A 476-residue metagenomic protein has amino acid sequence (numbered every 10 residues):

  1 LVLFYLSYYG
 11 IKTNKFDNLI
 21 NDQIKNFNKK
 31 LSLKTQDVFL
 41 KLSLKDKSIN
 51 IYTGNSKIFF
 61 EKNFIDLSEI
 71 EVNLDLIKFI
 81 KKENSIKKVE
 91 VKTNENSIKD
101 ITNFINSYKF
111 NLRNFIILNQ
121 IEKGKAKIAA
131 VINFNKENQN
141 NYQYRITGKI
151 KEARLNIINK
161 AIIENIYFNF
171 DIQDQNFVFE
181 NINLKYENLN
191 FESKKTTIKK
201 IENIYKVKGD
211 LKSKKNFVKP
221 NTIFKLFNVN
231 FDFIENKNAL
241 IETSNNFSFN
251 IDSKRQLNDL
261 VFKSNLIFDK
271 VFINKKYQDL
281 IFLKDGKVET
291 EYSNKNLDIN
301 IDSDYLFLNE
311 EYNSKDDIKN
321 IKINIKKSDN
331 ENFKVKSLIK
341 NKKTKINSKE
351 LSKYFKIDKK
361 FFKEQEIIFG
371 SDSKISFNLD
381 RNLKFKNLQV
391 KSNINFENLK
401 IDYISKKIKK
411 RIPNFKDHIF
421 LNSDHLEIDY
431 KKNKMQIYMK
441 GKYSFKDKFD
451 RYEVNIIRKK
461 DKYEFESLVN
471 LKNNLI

Functional and structural regions predicted by a protein language model:
V2-N103, F115-Q139, F191: Terminal hydrophobic membrane-targeting helix
I20, I24, L31, V89-N141 (+6 more regions): Extended amphipathic, helix-rich lipid-handling scaffolds
F27, K34-Q36, I162-E164, V178 (+2 more regions): Residues that act as N-cap/strand-start positions at coil-to-secondary-structure junctions
S56, A153, I182: Hydrophobic adenine-recognition pocket in adenosine-nucleotide-binding enzymes
I58-F64, N156-I158, D402, I476: Short, cysteine-centered beta-strand-loop-beta hairpins and adjacent loop/turn segments enriched in charged/polar
F179-K185, F191-T196: A generic structured-segment signal
